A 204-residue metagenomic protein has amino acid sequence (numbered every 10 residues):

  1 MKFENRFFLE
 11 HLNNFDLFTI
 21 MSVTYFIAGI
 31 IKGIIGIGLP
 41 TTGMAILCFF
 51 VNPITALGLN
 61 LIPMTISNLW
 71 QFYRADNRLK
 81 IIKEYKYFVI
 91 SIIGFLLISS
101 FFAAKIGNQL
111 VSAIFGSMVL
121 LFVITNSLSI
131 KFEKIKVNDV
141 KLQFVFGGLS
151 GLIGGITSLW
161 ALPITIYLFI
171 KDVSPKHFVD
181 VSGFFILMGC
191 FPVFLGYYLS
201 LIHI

Functional and structural regions predicted by a protein language model:
M1-G29, G33, T42-I54, R74-L152 (+3 more regions): Juxtamembrane transmembrane-helix boundary motif
L57-T65, S182-L187: Transmembrane helix-bundle signature of multi-pass membrane transporters/permeases
T65, L69, V89-L97, F194: Hydrophobic/small/kink-forming positions within alpha-helical transmembrane segments of polytopic membrane proteins
T65-N68, L120-V123, L187-C190: Small-residue-rich packing faces within the transmembrane alpha-helices of Major Facilitator Superfamily
L69-F72, S100, S127, F194 (+1 more regions): Membrane-embedded alpha-helical segments of multi-pass transporters/permeases
H177-Y197: Hydrophobic alpha-helical transmembrane segments of multi-pass integral membrane proteins, especially transporters
I202-I204: Conserved small/polar residues in nucleotide/adenosyl-binding loops
